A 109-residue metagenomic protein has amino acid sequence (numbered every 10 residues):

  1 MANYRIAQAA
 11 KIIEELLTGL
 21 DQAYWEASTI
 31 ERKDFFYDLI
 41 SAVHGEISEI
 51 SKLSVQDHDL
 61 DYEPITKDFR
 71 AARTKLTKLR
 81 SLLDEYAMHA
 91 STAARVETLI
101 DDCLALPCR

Functional and structural regions predicted by a protein language model:
M1-A10: Short, charge/polar-rich alpha-helical segments
A10-P64: Membrane-active, amphipathic/fusogenic segments and juxtamembrane/transmembrane anchors that bind or insert into lipid
I12-G19, A23, K75, L82 (+1 more regions): Charge-rich, solvent-exposed alpha-helical interaction surfaces
G45-S51, T77, L106-R109: Short, charged low-complexity intrinsically disordered segments located at boundaries of structured domains
I65-A72: Alpha-helical heptad-repeat coiled-coil segments that mediate oligomerization/polymerization in large
R70, L79, L83-R109: Short, cationic, amphipathic peptide segments
